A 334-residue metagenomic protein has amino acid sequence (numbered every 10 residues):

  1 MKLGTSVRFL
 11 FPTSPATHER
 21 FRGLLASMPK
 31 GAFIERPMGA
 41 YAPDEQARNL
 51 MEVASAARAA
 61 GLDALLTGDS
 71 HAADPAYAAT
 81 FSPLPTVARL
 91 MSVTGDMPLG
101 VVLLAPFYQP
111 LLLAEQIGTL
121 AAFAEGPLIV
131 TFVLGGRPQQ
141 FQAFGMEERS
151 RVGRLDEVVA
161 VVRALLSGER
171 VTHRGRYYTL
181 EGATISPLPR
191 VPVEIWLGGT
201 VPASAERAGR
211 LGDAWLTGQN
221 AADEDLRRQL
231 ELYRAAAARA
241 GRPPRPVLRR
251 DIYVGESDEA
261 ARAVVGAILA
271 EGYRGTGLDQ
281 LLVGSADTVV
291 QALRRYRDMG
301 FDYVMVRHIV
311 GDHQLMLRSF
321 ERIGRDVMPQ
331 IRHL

Functional and structural regions predicted by a protein language model:
M1-V93, V193: N-terminal beta1-alpha1-beta2 module of alpha/beta enzyme domains
M1-Y41, R137, R174-P192, G255-Q280: N-terminal small/glycine-rich loop or linker at the start of catalytic domains across soluble metabolic enzymes
L3-V7, L65-T67, P98-V101, L128-F132 (+4 more regions): Hydrophobic faces of well-ordered beta-strands that scaffold small-molecule active sites in alpha/beta enzyme cores
T13-H18, E52, L111-L211, E224-A236 (+2 more regions): Internal, glycine-rich beta/alpha segment that forms the wall or movable "lid" of small-molecule/cofactor binding
A57, L90, L120, V162 (+7 more regions): Conserved, mostly hydrophobic/aromatic
A59-L62, E125, G212-D213, F301: A structural motif
A64-L90, Q142, Q219-L226, R307-R322: Glycine-rich, proline-tolerant flexible connector loops at the mouths of alpha/beta enzymes
Y77-V101, R154-V161, L165, S319-L334: Alpha-helix-loop-beta-strand connector modules within alpha/beta enzyme cores
